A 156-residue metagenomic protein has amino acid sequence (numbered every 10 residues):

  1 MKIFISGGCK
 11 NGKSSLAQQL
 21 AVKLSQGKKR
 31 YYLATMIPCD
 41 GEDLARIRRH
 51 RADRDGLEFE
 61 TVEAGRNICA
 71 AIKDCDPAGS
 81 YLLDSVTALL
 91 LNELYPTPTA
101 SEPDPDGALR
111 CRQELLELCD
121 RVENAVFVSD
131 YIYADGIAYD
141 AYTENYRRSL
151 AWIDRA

Functional and structural regions predicted by a protein language model:
K2-D74: Conserved P-loop
F4, S80-L82, V126-V128: Structural motif
L20-A21, A64-G79, C111-E123: Short amphipathic alpha-helices and their capping/turn segments at secondary-structure boundaries
L20-V22, I47-R49, P77-G79, P98-A100 (+1 more regions): General N-terminal targeting signals
G27, G56-L57, P77-A78, R121-V122 (+1 more regions): Structured helix-beta-strand junction loops
M36, S85, V128-Y131: A short beta-strand-to-loop transition that corresponds to the Sensor-1 phosphate-sensing loop of AAA+ P-loop ATPases
L57-G107: Helix-adjacent hinge/juxtasegments
L90-A156: Replace "adjacent to P-loop NTPase cores in ATP/GTP-dependent enzymes" with "adjacent to NTP-binding cores
